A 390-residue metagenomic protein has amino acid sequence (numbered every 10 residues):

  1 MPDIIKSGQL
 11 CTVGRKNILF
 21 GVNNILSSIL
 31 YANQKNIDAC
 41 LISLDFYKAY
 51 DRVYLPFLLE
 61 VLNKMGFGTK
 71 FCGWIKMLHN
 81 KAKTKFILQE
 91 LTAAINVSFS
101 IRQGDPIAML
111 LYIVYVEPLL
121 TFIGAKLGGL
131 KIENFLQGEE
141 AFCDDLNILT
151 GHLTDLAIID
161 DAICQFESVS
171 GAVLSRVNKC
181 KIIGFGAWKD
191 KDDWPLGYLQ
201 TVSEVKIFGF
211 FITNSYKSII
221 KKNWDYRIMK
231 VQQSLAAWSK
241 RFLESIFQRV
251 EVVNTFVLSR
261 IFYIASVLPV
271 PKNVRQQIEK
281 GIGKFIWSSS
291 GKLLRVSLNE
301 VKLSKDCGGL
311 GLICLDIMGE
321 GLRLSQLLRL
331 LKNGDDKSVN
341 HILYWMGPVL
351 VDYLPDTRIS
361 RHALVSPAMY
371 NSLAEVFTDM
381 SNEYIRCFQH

Functional and structural regions predicted by a protein language model:
M1, I25, D45, L62 (+12 more regions): Mobile genetic element proteins and their domesticated derivatives, centered on retroelements and DNA transposons
M1-L10, Q34, Y112-C143, N147 (+1 more regions): Active-site palm subdomain of RNA-directed nucleic acid polymerases
M1-P118: Conserved pre-catalytic core of RNA-dependent polymerases
Q9-T12, A39-A49, I75, S100-G104 (+5 more regions): Catalytic palm active-site di-aspartate
L10-F20, A32-Q34, Y47-D51, K64-M65 (+6 more regions): Conserved, non-catalytic sequence blocks in retroelement Pol enzymes and Pol-derived host proteins
I75-M77, Q89, I159, L174-S203: Short, conserved micro-motifs composed of acidic
L196-K272, S289-L293, G321-S338: Basic, alpha-helical interaction scaffolds
I278, L294-H390: Extended C-terminal regions of large enzymes
